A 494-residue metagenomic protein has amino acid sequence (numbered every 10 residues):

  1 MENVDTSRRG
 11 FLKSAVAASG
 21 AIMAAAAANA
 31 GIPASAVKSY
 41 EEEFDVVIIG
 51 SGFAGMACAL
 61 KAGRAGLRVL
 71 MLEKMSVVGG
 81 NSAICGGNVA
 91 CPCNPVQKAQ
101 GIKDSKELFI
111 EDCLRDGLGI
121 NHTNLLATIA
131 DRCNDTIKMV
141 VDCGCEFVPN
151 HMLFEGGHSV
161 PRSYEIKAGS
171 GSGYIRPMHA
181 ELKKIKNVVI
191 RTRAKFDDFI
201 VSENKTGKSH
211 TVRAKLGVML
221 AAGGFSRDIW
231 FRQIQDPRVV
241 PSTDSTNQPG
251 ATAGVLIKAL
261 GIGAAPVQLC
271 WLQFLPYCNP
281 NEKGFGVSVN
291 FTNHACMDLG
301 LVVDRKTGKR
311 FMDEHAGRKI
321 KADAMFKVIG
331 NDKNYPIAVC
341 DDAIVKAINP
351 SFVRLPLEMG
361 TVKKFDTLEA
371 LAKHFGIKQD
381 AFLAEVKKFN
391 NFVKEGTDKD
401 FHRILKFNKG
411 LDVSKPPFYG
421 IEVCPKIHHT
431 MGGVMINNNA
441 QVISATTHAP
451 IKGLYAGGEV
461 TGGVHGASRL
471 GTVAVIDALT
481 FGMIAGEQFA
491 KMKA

Functional and structural regions predicted by a protein language model:
M1-S19: N-terminal secretory signal peptides and thylakoid transit peptides that target proteins across membranes
S14, R68, K74-V189, R193-F196 (+3 more regions): Conserved N-terminal/central alpha/beta ligand/cofactor-binding core
Y40-G52: Beta1/beta-strand and adjacent pyrophosphate-binding region of the FAD-binding site in flavoprotein oxidoreductases
E42-F44, S209-G217: Core beta-strand elements of the Rossmann-like FAD/NAD(P) dinucleotide-binding domain in flavoenzyme oxidoreductases
I200-V212: Conserved beta-strand-loop-beta-strand element in the redox core of flavoprotein oxidoreductases
R213-N279, F481-I484, Q488: Glycine-rich loop(s) and the adjacent beta-strand/alpha-helix scaffold that form part
L256-K258, I262-I377: An anion/pyrophosphate-binding glycine-rich loop and adjacent beta-alpha core in soluble alpha-beta enzymes
A381-S468: A glycine-rich dinucleotide-binding beta-alpha-beta segment and adjacent secondary-structure elements that constitute
